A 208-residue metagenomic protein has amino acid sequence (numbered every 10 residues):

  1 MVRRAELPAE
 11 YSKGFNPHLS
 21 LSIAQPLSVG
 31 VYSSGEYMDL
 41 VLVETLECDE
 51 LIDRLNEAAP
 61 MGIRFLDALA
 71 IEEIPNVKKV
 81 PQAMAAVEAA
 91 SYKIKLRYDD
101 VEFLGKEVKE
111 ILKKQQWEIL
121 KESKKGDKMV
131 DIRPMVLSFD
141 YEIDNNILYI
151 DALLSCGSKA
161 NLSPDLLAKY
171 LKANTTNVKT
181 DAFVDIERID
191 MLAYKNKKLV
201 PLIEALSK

Functional and structural regions predicted by a protein language model:
M1-A9: N-terminal ordered "arm"
A9-V43: Short, charge-patterned binding micro-sites
P17-L27, E72-P81, M129-E142: Short amphipathic beta-strand starts and helix->beta connectors
H18, E110-K208: Core RNA-modification/binding signature centered on pseudouridine synthases
S34-P81, A86-K93: Ordered, amphipathic secondary-structure segments that act as subunit-interaction surfaces in large macromolecular
L40-L46, I94-D100, A152-C156: Short beta-strand-to-loop capping motifs
C48-A59, L104-K114, L166-A168: Short amphipathic alpha-helices in soluble, non-transmembrane regions that often serve as interface/regulatory elements
V77-P81, A89-K125: Extended, positively charged loop/linker patches that create polyanion-binding surfaces
